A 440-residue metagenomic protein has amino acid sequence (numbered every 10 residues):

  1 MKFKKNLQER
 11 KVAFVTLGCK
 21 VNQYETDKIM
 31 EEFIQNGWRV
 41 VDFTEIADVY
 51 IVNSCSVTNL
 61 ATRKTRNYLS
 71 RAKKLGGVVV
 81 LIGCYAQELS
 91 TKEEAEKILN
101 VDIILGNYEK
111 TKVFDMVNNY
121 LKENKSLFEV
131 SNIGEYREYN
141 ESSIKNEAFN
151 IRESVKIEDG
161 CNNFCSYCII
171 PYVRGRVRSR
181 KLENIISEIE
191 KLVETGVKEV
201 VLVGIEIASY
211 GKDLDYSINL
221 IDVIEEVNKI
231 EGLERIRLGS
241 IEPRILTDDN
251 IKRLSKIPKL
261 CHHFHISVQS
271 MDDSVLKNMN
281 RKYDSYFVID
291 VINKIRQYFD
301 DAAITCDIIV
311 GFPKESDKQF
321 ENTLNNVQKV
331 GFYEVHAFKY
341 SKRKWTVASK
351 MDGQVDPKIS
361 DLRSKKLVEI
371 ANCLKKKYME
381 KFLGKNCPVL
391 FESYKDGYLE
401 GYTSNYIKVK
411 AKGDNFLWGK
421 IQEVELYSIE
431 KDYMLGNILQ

Functional and structural regions predicted by a protein language model:
M1-Y210, D249, F264, Y286-Q297 (+4 more regions): Proteins enriched for Cys/Gly/acidic motifs involved in redox and nucleic-acid/cofactor modification
W38, G77, D102, K125 (+4 more regions): A structural micro-motif
S56, R174, L214-S217, K277-Y283 (+1 more regions): Short glycine-enriched, charge-decorated loop/helix-capping segments at active-site entrances that position
V79-G83, L89-E93, E194-D317, Q328: Conserved SAM/AdoMet-binding glycine-rich loop
A148-N150, C161-N163, L260, S270 (+4 more regions): Short flexible coil/turn linkers enriched for glycine and charged/polar residues that connect secondary-structure
G232, K318, G331-F332, V347-M351 (+2 more regions): Conserved N-terminal phosphate-binding loop of PLP-dependent enzymes in the Aspartate aminotransferase
I266, D307, V327, V335 (+3 more regions): Hydrophobic, well-ordered secondary-structure elements that form the walls of internal hydrophobic environments
K350-Q440: Terminal RNA-binding accessory module
